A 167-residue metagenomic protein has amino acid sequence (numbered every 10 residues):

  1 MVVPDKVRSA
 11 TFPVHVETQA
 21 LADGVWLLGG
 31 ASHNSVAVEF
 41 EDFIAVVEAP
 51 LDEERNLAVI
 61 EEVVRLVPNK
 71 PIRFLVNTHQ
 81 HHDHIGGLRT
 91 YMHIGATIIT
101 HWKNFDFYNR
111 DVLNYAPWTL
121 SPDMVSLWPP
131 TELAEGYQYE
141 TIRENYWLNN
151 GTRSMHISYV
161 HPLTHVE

Functional and structural regions predicted by a protein language model:
M1-Q19: Non-transmembrane domains of secretory- and envelope-associated proteins
V14-A20, A37, N145-L148: Short, exposed beta-strand/loop patches in secreted or surface proteins that constitute
Q19-R65, S158, E167: Conserved beta-strand hairpin/beta-sheet module of binuclear metal-dependent hydrolase folds, prominently
G24, V38, E48, H79 (+4 more regions): Divalent metal-coordination and catalytic microenvironments
F43, E54-I99: Active-site metal-binding motif and surrounding structural segment of the metallo-beta-lactamase
P50, H81, N104: Catalytic metal-binding/acid-base residues of hydrolase active sites
L51-N56, K70-P71, L75-V76, Y108-T119: Accessory recognition modules or surfaces
I94, W102-V166: Metallo-beta-lactamase
